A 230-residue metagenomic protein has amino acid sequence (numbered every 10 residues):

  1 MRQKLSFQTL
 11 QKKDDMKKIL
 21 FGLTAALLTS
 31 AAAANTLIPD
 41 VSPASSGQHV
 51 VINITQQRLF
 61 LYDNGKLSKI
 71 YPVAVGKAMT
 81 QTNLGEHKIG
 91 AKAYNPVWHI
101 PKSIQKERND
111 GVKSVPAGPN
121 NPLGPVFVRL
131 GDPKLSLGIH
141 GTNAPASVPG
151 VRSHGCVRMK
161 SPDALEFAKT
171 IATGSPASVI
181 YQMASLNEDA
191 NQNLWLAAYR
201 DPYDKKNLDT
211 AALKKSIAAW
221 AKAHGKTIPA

Functional and structural regions predicted by a protein language model:
M1-D15: Short, Lys/Arg-enriched N-terminal segments with co-localized hydrophobic residues within the first ~10-30 amino acids
I19-L28: Sec-dependent N-terminal signal peptides
T29-A33: N-terminal signal peptide c-region/cleavage motif recognized by signal peptidases
N35-S147, E166-T170, L194-A230: Gly/Pro-biased beta-strand-loop elements
T80, Q182-L186: Short, charged beta-turn/beta-strand-edge "cap" motif at the junction between a beta-strand and an adjacent loop
P145-G155: Short, basic/aromatic beta-hairpin or loop at an interaction surface
S153-T170: Short beta-strand-centered segments at strand-helix junctions
G174-A177: Loop/turn positions that initiate beta-strands
